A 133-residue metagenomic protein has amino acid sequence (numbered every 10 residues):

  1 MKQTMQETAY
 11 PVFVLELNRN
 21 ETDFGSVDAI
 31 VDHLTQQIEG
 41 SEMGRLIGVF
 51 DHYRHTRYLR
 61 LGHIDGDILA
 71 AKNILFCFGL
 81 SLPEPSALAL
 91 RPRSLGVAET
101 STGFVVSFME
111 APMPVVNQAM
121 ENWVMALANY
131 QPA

Functional and structural regions predicted by a protein language model:
M1-E42, D51-H52: Terminal, regulation- and interaction-focused segments at domain boundaries
Q3-T8, I64-D65, S94-E99: Short, flexible, solvent-exposed loop/turn segments with mixed acidic/basic and small polar residues
D32-P85: Ser/Thr-rich, low-complexity intrinsically disordered terminal regions
Q36-G40, G96, M125, N129: Short, intrinsically disordered, mixed-charge
P85-L88, A98: Short active-site-adjacent structural elements
A89-R93: Short, surface-exposed coil-to-beta transition loops
S94-E110: Beta-strand/loop substructures that line and gate deep hydrophobic ligand-binding cavities in soluble
M109-A133: Well-ordered alpha/beta subsegment
